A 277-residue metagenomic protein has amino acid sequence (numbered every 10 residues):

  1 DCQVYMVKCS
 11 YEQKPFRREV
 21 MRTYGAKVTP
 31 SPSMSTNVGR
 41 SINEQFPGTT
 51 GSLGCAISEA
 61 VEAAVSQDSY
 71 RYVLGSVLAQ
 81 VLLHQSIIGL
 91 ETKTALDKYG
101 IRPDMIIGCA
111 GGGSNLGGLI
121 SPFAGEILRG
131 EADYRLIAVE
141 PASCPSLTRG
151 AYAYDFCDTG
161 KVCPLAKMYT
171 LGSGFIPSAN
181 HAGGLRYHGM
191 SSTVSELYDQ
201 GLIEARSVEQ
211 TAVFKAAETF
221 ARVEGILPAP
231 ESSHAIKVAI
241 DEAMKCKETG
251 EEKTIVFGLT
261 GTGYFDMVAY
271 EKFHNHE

Functional and structural regions predicted by a protein language model:
D1-S41, V162, Y169, E277: A glycine-rich helix N-cap at a beta->alpha junction
Y5, G112-E131, R135, V139 (+1 more regions): Thiamine diphosphate
M6, S31-P32, V73-S76, G108-G111 (+2 more regions): Short beta-strand segments
E12-P15, C109-I120, S146-T148, S232-A239 (+1 more regions): Short glycine/serine/threonine-rich phosphate/pyrophosphate-binding segments that cradle anionic phosphate groups
M21, T92, I106-I107, G113 (+6 more regions): Buried hydrophobic positions in well-ordered alpha/beta secondary-structure cores of metabolic enzymes
T36-N37, S41-L82, I88, Y99-G100 (+3 more regions): Active-site/ligand-binding loops adjacent to catalytic centers
I87, G250, F257-E277: Glycine/aspartate-rich loop-and-adjacent alpha/beta segment that forms the canonical ThDP
T94-R102: Phosphate/pyrophosphate-binding loops at sites that engage ATP/ADP/AMP, CoA/4′-phosphopantetheine, polyphosphate
